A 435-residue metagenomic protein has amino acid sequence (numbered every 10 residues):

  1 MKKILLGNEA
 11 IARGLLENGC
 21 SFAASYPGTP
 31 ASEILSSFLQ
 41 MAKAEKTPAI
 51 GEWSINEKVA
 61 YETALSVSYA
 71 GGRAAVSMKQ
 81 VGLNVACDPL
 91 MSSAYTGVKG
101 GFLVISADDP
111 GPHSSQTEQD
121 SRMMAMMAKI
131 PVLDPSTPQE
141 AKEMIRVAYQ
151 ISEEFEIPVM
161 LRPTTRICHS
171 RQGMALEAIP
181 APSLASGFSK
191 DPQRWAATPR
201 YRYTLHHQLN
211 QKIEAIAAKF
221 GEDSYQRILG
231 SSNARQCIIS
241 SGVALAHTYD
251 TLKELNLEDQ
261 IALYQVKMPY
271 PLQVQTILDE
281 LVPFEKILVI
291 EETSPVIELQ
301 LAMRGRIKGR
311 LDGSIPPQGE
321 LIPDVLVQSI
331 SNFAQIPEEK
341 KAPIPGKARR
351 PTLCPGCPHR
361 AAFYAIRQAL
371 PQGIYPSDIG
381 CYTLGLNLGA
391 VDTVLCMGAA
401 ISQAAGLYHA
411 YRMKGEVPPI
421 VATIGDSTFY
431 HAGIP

Functional and structural regions predicted by a protein language model:
M1-N8, A12, E17, P135-L353 (+1 more regions): Flexible, low-complexity linker and terminal segments
M1-P138, R166, S231, M303-I420: Thiamine diphosphate
Y26-P27, S77-M78, I239-S240, V289-I290 (+1 more regions): Small/polar loops that bind or transfer phosphate-bearing groups
I34, S115-S121, T248-Y249, L272-T276 (+2 more regions): Short, glycine/polar-rich helix-capping loops at beta-to-alpha or helix-loop-helix junctions that flank or form
L65, D88-S93, A246-K253, P435: Histidine-anchored nucleotide/phosphate-binding helix
Q80, D108, G242-V243, K267 (+1 more regions): Residue-level signal for short, function-critical loop segments
A107, L161, I290, S377 (+1 more regions): Active-site flanking residues adjacent to catalytic metal/cofactor-binding acidic residues
T423, Y430-H431: Hydrophobic alpha-helical bundle architecture
